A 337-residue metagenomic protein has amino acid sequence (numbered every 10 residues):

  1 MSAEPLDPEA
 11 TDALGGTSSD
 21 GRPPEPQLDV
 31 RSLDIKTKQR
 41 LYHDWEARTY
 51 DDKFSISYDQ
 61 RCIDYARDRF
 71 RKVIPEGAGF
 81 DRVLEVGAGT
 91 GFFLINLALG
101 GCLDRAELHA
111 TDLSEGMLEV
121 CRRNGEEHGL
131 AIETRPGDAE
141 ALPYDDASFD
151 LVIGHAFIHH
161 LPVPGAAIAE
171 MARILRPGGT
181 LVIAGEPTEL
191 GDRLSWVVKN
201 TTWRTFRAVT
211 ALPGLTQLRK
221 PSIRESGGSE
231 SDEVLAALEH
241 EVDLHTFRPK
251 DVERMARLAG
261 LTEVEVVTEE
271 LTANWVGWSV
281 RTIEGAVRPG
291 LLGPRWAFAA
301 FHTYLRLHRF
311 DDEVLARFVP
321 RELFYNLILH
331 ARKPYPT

Functional and structural regions predicted by a protein language model:
D7-G16, D20-A78, F92-N96, G100: Conserved class I S-adenosyl-L-methionine
L84-V86, T90-A141: Class I SAM-dependent methyltransferase SAM/SAH-binding core
E140-L151: A short acidic, Gly/Pro-enriched loop at the edge of an enzyme's catalytic core that lines a small-molecule cofactor
L151-P162: A short SAM/SAH-binding and catalytic strip from SAM-dependent methyltransferases
G165-P177: A short glycine-rich, Lys/Arg-flanked "PGG" loop and its adjoining helix->strand segment in the class I
T180-R224: Conserved class I S-adenosyl-L-methionine
L235-D251: Acceptor-substrate binding/catalytic loop of class I
L261-T272: Conserved S-adenosyl-L-methionine
